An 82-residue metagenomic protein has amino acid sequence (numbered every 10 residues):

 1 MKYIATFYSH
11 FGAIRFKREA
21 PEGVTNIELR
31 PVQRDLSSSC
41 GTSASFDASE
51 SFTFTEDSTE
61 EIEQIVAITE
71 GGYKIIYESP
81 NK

Functional and structural regions predicted by a protein language model:
M1, N26-D47: Amphipathic, hydrophobic secondary-structure cores in small proteins
I4-T6: A short beta-strand micro-motif
S9-G12, S45-S51: Helix N-cap motif at beta-to-alpha junctions
H10-N26: Short amphipathic alpha-helix segments
R15, S39, F54: Short acidic, gly/pro-rich beta-turn/loop elements at beta-sheet edges and active-site/ligand-binding grooves
E22, S37, S58-E61: A generic structural signal for short, non-catalytic loop/turn and secondary-structure boundary residues
A48-K82: C-terminal structural segments of small proteins and small subunits
